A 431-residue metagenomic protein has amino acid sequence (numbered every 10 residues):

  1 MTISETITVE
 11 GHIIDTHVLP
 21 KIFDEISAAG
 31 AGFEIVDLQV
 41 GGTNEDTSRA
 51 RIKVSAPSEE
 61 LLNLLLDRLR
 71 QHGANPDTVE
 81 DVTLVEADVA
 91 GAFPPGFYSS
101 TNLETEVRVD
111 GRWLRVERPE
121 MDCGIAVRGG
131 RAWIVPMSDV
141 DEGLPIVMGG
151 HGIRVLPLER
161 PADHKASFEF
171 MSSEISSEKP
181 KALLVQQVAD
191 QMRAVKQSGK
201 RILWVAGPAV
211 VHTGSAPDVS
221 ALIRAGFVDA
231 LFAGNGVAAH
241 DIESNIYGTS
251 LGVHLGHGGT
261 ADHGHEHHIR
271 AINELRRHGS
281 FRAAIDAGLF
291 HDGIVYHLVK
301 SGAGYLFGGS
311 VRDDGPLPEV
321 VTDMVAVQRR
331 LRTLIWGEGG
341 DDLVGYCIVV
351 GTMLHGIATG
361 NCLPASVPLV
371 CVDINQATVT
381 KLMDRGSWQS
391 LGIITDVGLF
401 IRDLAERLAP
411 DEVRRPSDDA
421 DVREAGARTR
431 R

Functional and structural regions predicted by a protein language model:
M1-E86: A conserved regulatory-domain signal marking ACT and ACT-like small-molecule sensing domains and adjacent regulatory
I3, A162-S177, S198, I272-H278 (+1 more regions): Gly-rich Lys/Arg/Thr-decorated short loops/hinges at beta-loop-alpha junctions or inter-strand turns that position
N63, R68-A166, Q186: Extended, charged alpha/beta regions that create polyanion-binding interfaces
L66, P119, P157-P161, G214-D218 (+4 more regions): Short acidic, glycine/serine/threonine-rich loops at helix termini
H164-V219: N-terminal glycine-/serine-/threonine-rich phosphate-binding loop
I202, S220-I223, F227-E274: Active-site histidine-anchored catalytic micro-motif
H254-L255, G259-A303, V311-Y346, T352-R431: C-terminal functional extensions of proteins
